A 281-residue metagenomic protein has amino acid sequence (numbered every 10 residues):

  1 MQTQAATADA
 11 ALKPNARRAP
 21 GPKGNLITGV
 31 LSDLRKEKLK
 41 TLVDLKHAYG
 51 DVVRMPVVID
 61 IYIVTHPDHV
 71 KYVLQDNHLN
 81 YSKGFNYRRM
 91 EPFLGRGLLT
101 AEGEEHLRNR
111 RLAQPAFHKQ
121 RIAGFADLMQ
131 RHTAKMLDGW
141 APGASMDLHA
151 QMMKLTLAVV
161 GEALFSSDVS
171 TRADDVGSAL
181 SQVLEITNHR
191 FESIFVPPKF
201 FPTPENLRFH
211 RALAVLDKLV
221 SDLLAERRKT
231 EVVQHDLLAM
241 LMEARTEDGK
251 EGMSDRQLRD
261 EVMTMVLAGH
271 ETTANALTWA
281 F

Functional and structural regions predicted by a protein language model:
Q2, T7-H47, I59-I61, P67-Y72 (+5 more regions): Cytochrome P450 catalytic-domain helical core, especially the substrate-recognition surface and oxygen-activation
G50-R54: Conserved micro-motifs of the catalytic ATP-binding
T156, T272-F281: Cytochrome P450 catalytic-core helices
E231-D236: Cytochrome P450 fold signature focused on the C-terminal beta-domain
G252-E261: Gly/Ser/Thr-rich phosphate-binding loops and adjoining beta-strand/alpha-helix segments that form adenosine-phosphate
